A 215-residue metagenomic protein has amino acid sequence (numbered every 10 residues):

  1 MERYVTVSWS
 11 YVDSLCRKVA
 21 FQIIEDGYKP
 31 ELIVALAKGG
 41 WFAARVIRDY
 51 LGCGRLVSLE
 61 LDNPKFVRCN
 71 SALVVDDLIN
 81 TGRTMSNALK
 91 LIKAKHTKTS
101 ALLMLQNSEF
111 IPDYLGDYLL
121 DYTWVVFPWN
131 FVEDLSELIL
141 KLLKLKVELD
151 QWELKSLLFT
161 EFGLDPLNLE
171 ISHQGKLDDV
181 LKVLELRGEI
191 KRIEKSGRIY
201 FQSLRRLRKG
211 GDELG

Functional and structural regions predicted by a protein language model:
M1-G215: PRPP-associated nucleotide enzymes
